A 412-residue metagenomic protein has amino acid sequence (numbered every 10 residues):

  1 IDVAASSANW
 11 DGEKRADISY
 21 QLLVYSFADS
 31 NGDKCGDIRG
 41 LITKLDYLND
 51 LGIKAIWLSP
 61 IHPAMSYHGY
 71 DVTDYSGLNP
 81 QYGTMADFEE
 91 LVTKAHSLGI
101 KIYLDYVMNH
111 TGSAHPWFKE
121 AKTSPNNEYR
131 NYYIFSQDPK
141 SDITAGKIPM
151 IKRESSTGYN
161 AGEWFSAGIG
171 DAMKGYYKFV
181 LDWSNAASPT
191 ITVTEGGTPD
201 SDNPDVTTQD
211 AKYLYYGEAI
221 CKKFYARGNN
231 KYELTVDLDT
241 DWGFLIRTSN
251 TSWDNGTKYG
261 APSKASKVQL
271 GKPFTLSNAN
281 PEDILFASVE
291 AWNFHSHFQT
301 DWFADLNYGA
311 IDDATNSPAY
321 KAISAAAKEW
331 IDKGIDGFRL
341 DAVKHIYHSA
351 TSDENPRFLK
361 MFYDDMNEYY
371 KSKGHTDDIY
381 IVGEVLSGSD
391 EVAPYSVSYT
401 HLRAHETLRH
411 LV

Functional and structural regions predicted by a protein language model:
I1-K101, H110-T123, N127, Y132 (+6 more regions): N-terminal structural segment of carbohydrate-active enzymes
D2-A5, D11-E13, I18-Y20, C35 (+2 more regions): Insoluble glucan recognition modules
K54-A55, G99-K101, G243, D336-F338 (+1 more regions): Beta-sheet entry/capping signal
S59-P60, L104-M108, T248, D341-A342 (+1 more regions): Glycine-rich, histidine-containing beta strand-loop boundary motifs that form or position
V72-T73, W117-K122, S352-Y363, Y395-Y399: Short secondary-structure boundary/capping segments
I311-I381: Active-site neighborhood of glycoside hydrolase catalytic domains
G383-P394: Short, conserved secondary-structure transition motifs
T400-H410: Conserved small/polar residues in nucleotide/adenosyl-binding loops
